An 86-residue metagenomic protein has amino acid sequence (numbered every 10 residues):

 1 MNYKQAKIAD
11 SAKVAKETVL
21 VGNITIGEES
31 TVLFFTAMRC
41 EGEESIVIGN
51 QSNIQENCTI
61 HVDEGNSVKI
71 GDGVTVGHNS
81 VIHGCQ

Functional and structural regions predicted by a protein language model:
K4, D10, A15-K16, V21-G22 (+9 more regions): Left-handed beta-helix
